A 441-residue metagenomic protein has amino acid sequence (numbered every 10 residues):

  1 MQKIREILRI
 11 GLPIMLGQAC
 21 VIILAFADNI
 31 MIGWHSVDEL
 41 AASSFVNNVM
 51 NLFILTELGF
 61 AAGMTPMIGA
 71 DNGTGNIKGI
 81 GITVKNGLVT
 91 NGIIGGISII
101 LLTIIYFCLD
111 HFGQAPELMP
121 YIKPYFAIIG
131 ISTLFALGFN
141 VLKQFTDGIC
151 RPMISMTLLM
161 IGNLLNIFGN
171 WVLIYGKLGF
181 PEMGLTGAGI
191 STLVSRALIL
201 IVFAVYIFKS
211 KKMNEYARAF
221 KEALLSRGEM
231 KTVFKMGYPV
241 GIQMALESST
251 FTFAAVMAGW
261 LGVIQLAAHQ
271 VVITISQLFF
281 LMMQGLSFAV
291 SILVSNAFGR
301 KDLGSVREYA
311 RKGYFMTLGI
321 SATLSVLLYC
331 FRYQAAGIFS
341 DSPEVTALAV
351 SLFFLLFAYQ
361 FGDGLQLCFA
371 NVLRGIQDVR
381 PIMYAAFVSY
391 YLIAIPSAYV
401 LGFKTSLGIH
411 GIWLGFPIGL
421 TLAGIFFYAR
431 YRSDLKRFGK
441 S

Functional and structural regions predicted by a protein language model:
M1-I14, I68-L134, F180-Y238, V294-Y359 (+1 more regions): Short alpha-helical transmembrane segments in multi-pass integral membrane proteins
Q2-I30, W34-H35, N51-G63, M67 (+5 more regions): N-terminal transmembrane alpha-helices
K3, A27-M31, E39, M64 (+10 more regions): Hydrophobic alpha-helical segments typical of transmembrane helices and their membrane-interface/capping positions
R9-D28, I128, G162, S195-I199 (+4 more regions): Transmembrane helical elements of multi-pass membrane transporters/channels
V21, A25-D28, I32, I54-A61 (+18 more regions): Alpha-helical transmembrane segments and their lipid-water interface positions in multi-pass membrane proteins
I23-A42, L109-P116, V172-M183, A245-L278 (+3 more regions): Helix-terminus/linker motif at the lipid-water interface of multi-pass membrane proteins
L40-I99, T103, A136-S155, A255 (+2 more regions): Small-residue-rich hydrophobic transmembrane alpha-helices
A61, I129-D147, S155-N163, A188-F203 (+5 more regions): Short runs within selected transmembrane alpha-helices of multi-pass transporters and secretion channels
